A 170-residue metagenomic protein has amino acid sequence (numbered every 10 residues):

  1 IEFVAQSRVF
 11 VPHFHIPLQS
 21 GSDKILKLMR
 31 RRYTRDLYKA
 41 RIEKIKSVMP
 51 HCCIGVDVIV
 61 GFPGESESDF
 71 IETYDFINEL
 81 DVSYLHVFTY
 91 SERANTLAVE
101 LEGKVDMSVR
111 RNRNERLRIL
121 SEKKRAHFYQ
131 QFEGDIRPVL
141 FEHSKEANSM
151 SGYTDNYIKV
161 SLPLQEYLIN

Functional and structural regions predicted by a protein language model:
I1-S83, Y90-V109: Conserved non-cysteine loop/helix-boundary elements of the Radical SAM core domain that shape
C53-V56, V87, A126, S144: A residue-level detector for conformationally permissive "hinge/kink" positions
E100-N170: Terminal RNA-binding accessory module
